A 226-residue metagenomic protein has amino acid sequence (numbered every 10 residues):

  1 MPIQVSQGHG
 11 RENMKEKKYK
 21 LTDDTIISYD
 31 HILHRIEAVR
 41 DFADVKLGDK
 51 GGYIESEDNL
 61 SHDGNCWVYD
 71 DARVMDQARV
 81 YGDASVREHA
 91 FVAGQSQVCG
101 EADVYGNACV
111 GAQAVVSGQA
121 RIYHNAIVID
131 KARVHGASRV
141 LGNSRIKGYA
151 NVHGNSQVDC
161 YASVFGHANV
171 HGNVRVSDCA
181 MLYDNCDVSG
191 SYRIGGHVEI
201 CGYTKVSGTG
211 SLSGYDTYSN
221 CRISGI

Functional and structural regions predicted by a protein language model:
P2-N65, D71, D83, H89 (+14 more regions): Terminal amphipathic alpha-helical/low-complexity segments used for targeting or macromolecular assembly
G10, V74, E101, V128 (+3 more regions): Intrinsically disordered, low-complexity regulatory regions of eukaryotic regulatory proteins
W67, R73, S85, R121 (+5 more regions): Conserved beta-strand segments that form the floor/walls of ligand-binding pockets within enzyme and binding domains
A72-V74, V80, A84-V86, V92 (+8 more regions): Core hydrophobic positions of leucine-rich repeats
F165, G172-I226: Long terminal segments
